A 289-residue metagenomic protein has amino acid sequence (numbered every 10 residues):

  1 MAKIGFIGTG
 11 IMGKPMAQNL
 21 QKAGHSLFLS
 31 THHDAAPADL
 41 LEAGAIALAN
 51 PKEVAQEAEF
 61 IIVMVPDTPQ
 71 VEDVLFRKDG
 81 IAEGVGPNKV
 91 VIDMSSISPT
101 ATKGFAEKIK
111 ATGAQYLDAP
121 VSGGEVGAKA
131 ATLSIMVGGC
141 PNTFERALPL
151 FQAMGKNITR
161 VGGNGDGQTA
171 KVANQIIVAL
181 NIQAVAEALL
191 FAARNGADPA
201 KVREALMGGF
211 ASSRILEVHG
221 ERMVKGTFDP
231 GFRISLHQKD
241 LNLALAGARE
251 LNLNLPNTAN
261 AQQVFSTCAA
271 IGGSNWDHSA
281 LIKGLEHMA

Functional and structural regions predicted by a protein language model:
M1-V63, K89, M94, E125: NAD(P)+-binding Rossmann beta1-loop-alpha1 motif at the extreme N-terminus of oxidoreductases
I4, I97-Q175: Rossmann-fold dinucleotide-binding core
L27, A47, Y116-L117, I158 (+2 more regions): Hydrophobic beta-strand scaffold residues
P51-Q56, F60, T68-L133: Rossmann-like NAD(P)(H) cofactor-binding subdomain of soluble oxidoreductases
A130-G138, T159, G163-N195, L206-V218 (+1 more regions): Active-site-proximal catalytic alpha-helix in oxidoreductases
Q168, S212-H278, H287-A289: Interdomain hinge/lid region at the active-site interface of Rossmann-like NAD(P)-dependent oxidoreductases
D198-M207, A259-Q263: Beta-strand segments within the central parallel beta-sheet cores of soluble alpha/beta enzyme folds
